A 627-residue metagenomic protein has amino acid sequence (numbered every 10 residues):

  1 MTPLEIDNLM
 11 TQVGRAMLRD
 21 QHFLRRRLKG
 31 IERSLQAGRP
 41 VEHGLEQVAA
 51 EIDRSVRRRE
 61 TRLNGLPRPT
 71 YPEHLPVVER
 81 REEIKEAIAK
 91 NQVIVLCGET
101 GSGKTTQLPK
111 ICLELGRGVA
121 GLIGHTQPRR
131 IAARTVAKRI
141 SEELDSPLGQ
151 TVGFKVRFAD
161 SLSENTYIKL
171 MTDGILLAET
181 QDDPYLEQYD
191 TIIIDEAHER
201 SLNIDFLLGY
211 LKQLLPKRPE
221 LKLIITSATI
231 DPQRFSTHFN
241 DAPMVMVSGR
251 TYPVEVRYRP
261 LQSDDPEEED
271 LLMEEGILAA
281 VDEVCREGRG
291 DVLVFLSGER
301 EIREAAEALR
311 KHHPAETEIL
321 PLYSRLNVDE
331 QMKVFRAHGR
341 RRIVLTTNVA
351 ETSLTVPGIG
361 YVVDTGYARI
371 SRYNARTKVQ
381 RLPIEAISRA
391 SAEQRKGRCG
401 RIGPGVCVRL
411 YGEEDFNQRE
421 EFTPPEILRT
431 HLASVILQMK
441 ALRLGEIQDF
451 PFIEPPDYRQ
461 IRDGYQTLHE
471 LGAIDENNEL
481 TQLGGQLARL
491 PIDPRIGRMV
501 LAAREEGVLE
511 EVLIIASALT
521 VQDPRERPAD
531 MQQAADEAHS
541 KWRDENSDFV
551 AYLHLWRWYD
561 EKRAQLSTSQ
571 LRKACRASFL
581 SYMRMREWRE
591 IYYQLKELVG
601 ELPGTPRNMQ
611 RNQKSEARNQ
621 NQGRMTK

Functional and structural regions predicted by a protein language model:
M1-M499, P606-R611, G623-K627: P-loop NTPase motor module signature
C97-S102, T467, G472-E476, G485 (+3 more regions): Extended, charged helical/alpha-beta scaffold domains that provide interaction surfaces
